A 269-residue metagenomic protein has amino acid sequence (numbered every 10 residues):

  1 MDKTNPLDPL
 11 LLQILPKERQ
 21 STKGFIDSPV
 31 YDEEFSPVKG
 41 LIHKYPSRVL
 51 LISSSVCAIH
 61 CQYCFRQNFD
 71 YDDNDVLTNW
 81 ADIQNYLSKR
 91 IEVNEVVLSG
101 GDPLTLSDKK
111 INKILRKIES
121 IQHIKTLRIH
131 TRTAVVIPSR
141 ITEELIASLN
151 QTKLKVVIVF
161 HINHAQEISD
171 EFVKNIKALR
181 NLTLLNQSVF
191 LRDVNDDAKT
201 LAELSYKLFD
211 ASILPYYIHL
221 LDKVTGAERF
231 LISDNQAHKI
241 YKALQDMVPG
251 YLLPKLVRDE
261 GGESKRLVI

Functional and structural regions predicted by a protein language model:
M1-K44: Flexible, acidic/Gly-rich N-terminal and inter-domain linker regions that tether and position cofactor-handling modules
F35-R66: N-terminal pre-triad scaffold of radical SAM enzymes
L51, V96-L98: Hydrophobic positions in the central parallel beta-sheet of the AAA+
C64-V76: Iron-sulfur (Fe-S) cluster-binding segments and ferredoxin-like electron-carrier domains, especially [2Fe-2S]
F69-D72, G100-G101, I129: Surface-exposed cleft-lining segments at the edges of enzyme active sites
A81, N85-E95, L104-V248: Conserved AdoMet/S-adenosylmethionine-binding subsite of the radical SAM
P103-L104, A134, G261-R266: Short, internal active-site loops enriched in acidic
H238-I269: C-terminal accessory regions of radical SAM enzymes
